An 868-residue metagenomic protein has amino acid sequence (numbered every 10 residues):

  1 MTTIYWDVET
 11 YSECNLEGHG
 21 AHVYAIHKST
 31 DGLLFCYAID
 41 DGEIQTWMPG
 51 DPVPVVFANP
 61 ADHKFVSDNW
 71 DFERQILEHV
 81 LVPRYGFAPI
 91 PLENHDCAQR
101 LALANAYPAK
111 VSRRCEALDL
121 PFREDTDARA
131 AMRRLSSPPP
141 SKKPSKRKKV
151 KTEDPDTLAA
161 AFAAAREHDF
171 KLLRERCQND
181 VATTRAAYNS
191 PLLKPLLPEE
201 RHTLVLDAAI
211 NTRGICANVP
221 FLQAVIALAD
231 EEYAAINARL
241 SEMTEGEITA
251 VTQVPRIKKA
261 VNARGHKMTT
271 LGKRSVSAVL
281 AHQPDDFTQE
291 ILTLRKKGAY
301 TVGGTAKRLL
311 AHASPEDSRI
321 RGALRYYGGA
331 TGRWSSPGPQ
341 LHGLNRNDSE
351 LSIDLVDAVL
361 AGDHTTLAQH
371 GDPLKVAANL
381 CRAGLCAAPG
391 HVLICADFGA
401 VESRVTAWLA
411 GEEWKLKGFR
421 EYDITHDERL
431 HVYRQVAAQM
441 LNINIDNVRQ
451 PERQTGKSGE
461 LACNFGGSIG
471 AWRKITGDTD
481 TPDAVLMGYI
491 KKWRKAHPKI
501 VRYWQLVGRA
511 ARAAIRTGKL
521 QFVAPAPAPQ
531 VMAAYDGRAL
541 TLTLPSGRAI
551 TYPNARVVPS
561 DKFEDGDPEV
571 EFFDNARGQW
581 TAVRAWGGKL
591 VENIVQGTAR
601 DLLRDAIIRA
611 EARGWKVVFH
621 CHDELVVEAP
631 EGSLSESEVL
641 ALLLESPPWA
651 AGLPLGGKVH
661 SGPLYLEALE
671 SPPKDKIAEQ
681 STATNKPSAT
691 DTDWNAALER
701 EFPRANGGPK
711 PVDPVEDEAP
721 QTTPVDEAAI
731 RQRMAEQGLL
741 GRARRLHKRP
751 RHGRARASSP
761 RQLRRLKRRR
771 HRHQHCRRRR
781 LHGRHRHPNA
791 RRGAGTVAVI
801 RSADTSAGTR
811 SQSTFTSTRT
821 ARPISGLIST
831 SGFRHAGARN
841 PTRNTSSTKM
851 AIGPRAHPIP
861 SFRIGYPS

Functional and structural regions predicted by a protein language model:
M1-E9, C14, A106, A117 (+6 more regions): Conserved "right-hand" nucleotidyltransferase catalytic core of DNA-directed polymerases
T3-I4, N15-H19, V23-S190, C395 (+2 more regions): Conserved DEDDh/DEDDy metal-dependent 3′-5′ exonuclease domain
L193-E199, L602-L625: Active-site palm subdomain of RNA-directed nucleic acid polymerases
E428-P451, E564-R613: Generic long, charged, amphipathic alpha-helical segments
K562-E569, Y665-R744: Acidic, low-complexity intrinsically disordered tails
Q737, L746-R751, P760-Q774, R778-R784 (+1 more regions): Compositionally biased, intrinsically disordered low-complexity segments enriched in Pro/Arg/Gln/His
G753, Q774, G783-R786, A790 (+5 more regions): Short hydrophobic alpha-helical segments enriched in small aliphatic residues
I800-T809, T814-I824, I828-T830, R834 (+3 more regions): Short, low-complexity segments with poor structural confidence in diverse proteins
